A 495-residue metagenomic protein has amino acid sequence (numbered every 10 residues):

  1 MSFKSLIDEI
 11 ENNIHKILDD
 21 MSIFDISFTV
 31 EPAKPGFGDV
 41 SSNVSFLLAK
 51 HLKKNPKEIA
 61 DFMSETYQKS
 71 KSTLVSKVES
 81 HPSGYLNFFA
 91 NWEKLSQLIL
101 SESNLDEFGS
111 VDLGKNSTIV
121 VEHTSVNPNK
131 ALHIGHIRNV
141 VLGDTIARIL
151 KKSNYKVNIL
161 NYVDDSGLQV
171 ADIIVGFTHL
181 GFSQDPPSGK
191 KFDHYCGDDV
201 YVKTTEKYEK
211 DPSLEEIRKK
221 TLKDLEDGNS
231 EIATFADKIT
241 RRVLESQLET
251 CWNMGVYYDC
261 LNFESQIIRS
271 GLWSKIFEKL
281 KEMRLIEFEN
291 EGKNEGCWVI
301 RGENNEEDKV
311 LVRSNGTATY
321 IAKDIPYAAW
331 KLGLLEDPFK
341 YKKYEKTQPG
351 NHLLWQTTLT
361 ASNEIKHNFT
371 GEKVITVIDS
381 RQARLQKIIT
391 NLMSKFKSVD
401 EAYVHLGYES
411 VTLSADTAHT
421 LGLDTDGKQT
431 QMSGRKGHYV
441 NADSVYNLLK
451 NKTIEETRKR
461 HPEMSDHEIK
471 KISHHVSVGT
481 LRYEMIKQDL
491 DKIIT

Functional and structural regions predicted by a protein language model:
M1-F28: Charged, compositionally biased N-terminal leader segments and the immediate start of the first structured element
I14, H51-K54: Phosphate-backbone binding interfaces of nucleic-acid-interacting proteins
F24-L47, K54-T495: NTP-dependent nucleotidyl-transfer catalytic core
